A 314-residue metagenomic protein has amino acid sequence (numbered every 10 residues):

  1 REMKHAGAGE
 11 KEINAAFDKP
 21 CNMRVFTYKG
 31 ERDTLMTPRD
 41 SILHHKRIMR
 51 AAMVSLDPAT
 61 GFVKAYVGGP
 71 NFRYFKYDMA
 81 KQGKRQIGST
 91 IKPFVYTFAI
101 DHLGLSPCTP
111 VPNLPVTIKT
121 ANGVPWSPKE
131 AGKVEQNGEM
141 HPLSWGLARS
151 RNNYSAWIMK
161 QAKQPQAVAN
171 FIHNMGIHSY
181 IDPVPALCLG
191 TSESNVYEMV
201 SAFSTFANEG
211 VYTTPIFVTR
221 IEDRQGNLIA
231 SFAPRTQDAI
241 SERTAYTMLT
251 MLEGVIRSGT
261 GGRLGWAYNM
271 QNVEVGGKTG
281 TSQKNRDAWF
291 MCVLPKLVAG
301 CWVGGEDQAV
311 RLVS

Functional and structural regions predicted by a protein language model:
R1-D57, F62, Y66, F72-D78 (+2 more regions): A penicillin-recognizing enzyme superfamily signal
H45-A51, Y74-F94, C108-P110, L114 (+2 more regions): Short active-site loop at a secondary-structure junction that contains or immediately precedes the catalytic residue(s)
T60-G61, K84-N113, G146, A202-F206 (+2 more regions): Active-site SXXK
G68, L147-R151, A169-H173, I177 (+4 more regions): Amphipathic, well-packed alpha-helical segments that form the structural scaffold of globular domains
Q86, F94, F98, S106 (+8 more regions): Extracytoplasmic/secreted proteins, especially bacterial periplasmic and envelope-associated proteins
F98, H102-L103, P107, I118 (+7 more regions): A generic secondary-structure signal for well-formed alpha-helical elements
L105-P165, Y212, R224-L249, E253: Conserved catalytic neighborhood of penicillin-recognizing serine enzymes
P125-E130, A162-S201, G210, T214-F217: Mid-domain, small-residue-enriched loop/turn segments at the edges of structured enzyme/sensor domains
